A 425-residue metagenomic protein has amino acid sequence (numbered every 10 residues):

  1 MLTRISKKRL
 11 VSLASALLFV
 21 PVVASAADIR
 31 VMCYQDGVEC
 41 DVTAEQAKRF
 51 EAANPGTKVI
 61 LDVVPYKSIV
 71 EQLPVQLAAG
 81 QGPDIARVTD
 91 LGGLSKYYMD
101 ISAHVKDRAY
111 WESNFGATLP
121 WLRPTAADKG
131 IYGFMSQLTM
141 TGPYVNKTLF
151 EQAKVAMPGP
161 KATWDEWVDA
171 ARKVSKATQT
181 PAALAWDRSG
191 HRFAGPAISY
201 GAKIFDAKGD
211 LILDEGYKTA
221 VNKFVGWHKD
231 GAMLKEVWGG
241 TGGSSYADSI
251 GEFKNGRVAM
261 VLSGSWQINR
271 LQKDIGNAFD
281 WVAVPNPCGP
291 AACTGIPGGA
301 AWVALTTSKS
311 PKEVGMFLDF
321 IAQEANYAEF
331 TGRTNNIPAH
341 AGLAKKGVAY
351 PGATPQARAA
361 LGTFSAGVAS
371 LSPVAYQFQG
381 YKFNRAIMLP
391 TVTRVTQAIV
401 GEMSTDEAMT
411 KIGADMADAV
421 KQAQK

Functional and structural regions predicted by a protein language model:
A27-G37, T57-D62, D84-I85, Y132 (+1 more regions): Short, well-ordered beta-strand elements
I29, E45, R49-G116, E151-K154 (+5 more regions): Extracytoplasmic "Venus flytrap"/periplasmic binding protein-like
I29-E45, V64, T139-M140, A291 (+1 more regions): Extracytoplasmic "Venus flytrap"
K48, A52, K129, A153 (+4 more regions): Extracytoplasmic/periplasmic substrate-recognition and gating elements
T89-M140, V282-V284, P355, S365: Hinge/lid segment of periplasmic solute-binding proteins
M99, E151, K229, G352 (+1 more regions): Conserved C-terminal helix/tail region of periplasmic/extracytoplasmic solute-binding proteins
A171, G209-T241, Q272: Glycine-centered hinge/linker elements that transmit conformational signals in sensory and ligand-binding systems
R333-A386: Long, aromatic- and glycine/proline-rich binding clefts that accommodate carbohydrate-like moieties
